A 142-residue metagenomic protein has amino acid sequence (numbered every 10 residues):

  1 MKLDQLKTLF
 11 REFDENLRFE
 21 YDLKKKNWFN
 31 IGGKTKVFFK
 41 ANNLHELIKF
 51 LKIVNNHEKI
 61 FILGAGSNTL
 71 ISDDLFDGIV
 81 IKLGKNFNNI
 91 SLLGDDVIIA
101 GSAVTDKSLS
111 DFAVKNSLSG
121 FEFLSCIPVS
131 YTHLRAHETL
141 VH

Functional and structural regions predicted by a protein language model:
L3-Y131: Anion-binding (especially nucleotide phosphate/pyrophosphate-binding) glycine-rich loop and adjoining beta-alpha core
T132-T139: Conserved small/polar residues in nucleotide/adenosyl-binding loops
